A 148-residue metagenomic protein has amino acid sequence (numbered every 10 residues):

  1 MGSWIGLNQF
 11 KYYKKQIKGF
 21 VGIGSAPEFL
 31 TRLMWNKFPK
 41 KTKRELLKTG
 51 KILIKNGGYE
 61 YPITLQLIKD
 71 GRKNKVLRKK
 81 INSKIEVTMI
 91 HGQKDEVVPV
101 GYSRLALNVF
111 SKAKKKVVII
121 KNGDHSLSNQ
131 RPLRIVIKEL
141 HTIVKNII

Functional and structural regions predicted by a protein language model:
M1-W4, S25: N-terminal glycine-rich phosphate/adenylate-binding segment common to multiple enzyme folds
S3-K14, F20: Short glycine-enriched nucleophile-adjacent loop and the immediately C-terminal alpha-helix near the catalytic center
Q16-K114, I119, D124-L127, R131-I137 (+1 more regions): The alpha/beta-hydrolase serine catalytic core
K145-I148: Alpha/beta-hydrolase-fold serine-hydrolase catalytic core, especially in secreted/extracellular enzymes
